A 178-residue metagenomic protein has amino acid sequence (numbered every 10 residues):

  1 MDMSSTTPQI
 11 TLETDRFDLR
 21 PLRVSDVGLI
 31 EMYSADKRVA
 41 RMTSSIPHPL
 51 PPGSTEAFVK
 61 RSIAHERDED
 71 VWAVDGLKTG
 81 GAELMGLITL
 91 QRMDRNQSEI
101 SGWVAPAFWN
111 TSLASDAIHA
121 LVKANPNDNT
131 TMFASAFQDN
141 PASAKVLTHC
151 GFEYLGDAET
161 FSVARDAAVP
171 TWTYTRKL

Functional and structural regions predicted by a protein language model:
M1-K37, R41, V74-L178: Acyl-donor (CoA/ACP) binding surface of acyl/acetyltransferases
V24, Y33, P49-G53, D68: Generic alpha-helical scaffold signal
R38-K60: Conserved GNAT-fold acetyl-CoA-binding loop/helix
K60-A73: A short helix-loop-beta-strand connector motif used in the catalytic cores of GNAT acetyltransferases and, in some
